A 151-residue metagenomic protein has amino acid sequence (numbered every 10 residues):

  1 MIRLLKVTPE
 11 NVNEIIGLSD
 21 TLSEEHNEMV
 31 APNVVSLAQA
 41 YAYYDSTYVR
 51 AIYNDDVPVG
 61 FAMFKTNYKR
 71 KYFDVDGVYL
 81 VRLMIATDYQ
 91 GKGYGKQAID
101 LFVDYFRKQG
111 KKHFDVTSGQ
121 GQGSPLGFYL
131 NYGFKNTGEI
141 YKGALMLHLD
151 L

Functional and structural regions predicted by a protein language model:
I2, K6-V75, Y79-V81, A86 (+2 more regions): Acetyl-CoA-dependent GNAT
L83-Q90, G119: A short, internal acetyl-CoA/4′-phosphopantetheine-binding micro-motif in the GNAT/acyltransferase core
Y89, G93-L101: Conserved acetyl-CoA pyrophosphate-binding loop and the N-cap/start of the following alpha-helix in GNAT-like
F106-S118: Conserved GNAT acetyl-CoA-binding A-motif
V116-L126, K142-A144: Conserved beta-strand-loop-alpha-helix junction that forms the acyl-donor binding cleft
Y129, F134: Conserved active-site tyrosine of GNAT-family acetyltransferases
I140-L151: Terminal substrate-recognition subdomain of acyl/acetyltransferases
